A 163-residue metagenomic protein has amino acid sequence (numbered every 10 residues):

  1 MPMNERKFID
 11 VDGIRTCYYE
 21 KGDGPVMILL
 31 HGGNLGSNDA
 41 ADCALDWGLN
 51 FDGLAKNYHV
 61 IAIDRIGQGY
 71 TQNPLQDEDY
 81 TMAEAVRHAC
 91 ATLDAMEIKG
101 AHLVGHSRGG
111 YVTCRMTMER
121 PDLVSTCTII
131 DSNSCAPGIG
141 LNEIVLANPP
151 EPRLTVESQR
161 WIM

Functional and structural regions predicted by a protein language model:
M1-R15: N-terminal cap/lid segment of alpha/beta-hydrolase-fold proteins
K7, I61, V104, T128: Conserved Rossmann-like nucleotide-binding pocket used by diverse enzymes that bind dinucleotide cofactors
I14-Q72: Conserved HGGG/HGGXW glycine-rich cap/lid loop of the alpha/beta-hydrolase fold
V26, N57-H59, K99-H102, L123-T126: Structural signature of beta-strand start/N-cap positions in the alpha/beta core of ABC transporter nucleotide-binding
A41, Q72-L75, G138-E143: Short aromatic-enriched loop/helix-cap "lid" or pocket-rim segments at secondary-structure transitions that line
G48-D52, A62-V104: Active-site loop/oxyanion-hole signature of alpha/beta-hydrolase fold enzymes
G105, G109, T113: Gly/Ala-rich beta-loop-alpha elbow adjacent to hydrolase catalytic centers
C114-M118, S125-R160: Flexible "cap/lid" loop of the alpha/beta hydrolase fold
